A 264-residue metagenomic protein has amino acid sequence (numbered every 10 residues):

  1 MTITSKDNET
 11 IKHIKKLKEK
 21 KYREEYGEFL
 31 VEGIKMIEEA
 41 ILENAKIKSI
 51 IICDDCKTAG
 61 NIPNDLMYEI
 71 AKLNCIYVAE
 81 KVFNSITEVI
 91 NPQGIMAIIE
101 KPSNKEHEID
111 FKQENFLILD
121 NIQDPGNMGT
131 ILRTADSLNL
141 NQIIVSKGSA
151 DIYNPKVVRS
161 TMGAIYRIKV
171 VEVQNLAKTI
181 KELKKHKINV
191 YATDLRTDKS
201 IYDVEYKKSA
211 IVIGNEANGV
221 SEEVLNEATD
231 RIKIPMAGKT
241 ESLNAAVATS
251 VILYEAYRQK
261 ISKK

Functional and structural regions predicted by a protein language model:
M1-K264: Post-transcriptional modification and biogenesis factors for structured RNAs of the translation apparatus
